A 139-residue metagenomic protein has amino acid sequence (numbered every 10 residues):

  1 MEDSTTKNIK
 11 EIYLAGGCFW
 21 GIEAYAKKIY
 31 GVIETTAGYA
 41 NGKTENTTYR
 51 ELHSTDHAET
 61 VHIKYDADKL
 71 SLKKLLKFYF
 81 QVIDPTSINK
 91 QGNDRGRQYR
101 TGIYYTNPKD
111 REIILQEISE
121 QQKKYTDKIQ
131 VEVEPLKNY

Functional and structural regions predicted by a protein language model:
M1-Y139: Flexible coil/turn and secondary-structure edge motifs
